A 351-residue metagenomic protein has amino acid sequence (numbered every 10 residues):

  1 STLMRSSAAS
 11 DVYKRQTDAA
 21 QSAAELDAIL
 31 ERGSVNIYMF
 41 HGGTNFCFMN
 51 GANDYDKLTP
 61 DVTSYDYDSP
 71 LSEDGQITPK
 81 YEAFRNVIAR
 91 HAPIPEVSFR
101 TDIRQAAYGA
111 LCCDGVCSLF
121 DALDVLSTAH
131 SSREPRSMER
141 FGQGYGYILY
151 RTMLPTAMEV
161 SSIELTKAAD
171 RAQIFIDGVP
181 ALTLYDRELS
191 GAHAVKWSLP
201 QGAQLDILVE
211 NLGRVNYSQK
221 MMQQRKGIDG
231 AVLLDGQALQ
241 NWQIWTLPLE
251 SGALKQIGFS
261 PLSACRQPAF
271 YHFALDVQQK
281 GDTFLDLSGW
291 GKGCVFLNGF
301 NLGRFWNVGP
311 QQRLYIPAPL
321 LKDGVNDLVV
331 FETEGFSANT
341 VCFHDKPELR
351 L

Functional and structural regions predicted by a protein language model:
S1-A9, Y13: Single conserved hydrophobic/aromatic residue that forms the stacking wall/gate of nucleotide- or nucleobase-binding
S10, A28-G33, I37-I244, L249-P261 (+2 more regions): Carbohydrate-binding surfaces of carbohydrate-active enzymes
S10-L26: Extracellular glycoside hydrolase catalytic/binding regions
G144-M153, R266-D276: Short beta-strands within extracellular/lumenal beta-sheet-rich domains
T152, G191-V195, Y271-F273, P310-L314: Short strand-edge motifs at loop-to-beta-strand transitions and within beta-strands of extracellular beta-rich domains
V160-I176, L275-N298, F305-W306, L328-F331: Aromatic-lined ligand-binding clefts that engage carbohydrates, nucleic acids, or primary amines
P200-Q204, K280, D323-V325: Extracellular Ig-like/FN3 beta-sandwich strand-entry sites
F284, L314-L351: Terminal leader/tail segments of proteins
